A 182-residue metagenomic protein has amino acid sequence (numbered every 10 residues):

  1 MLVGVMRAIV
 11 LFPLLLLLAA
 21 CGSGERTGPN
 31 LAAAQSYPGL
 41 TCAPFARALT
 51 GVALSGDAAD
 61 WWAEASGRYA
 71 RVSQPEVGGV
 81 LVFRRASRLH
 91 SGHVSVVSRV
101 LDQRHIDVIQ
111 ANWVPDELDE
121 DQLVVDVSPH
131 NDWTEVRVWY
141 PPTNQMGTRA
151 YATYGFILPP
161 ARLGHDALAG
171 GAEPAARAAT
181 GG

Functional and structural regions predicted by a protein language model:
M1-V10: Bacterial N-terminal signal peptides that target proteins for export
L17-A20: C-terminal motif of bacterial Sec signal peptides marking the signal peptidase cleavage site
G22-E25: Bacterial signal peptide processing site
N30-V96, L101: Secreted/periplasmic proteins that engage bacterial cell-wall peptidoglycan
Q103-G182: Aromatic- and glycine-rich peptidoglycan recognition patches
